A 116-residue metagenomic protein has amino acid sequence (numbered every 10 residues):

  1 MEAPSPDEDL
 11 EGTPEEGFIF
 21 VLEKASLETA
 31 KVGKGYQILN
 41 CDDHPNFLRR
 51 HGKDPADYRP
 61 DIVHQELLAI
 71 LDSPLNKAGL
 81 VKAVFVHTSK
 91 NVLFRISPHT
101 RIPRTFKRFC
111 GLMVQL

Functional and structural regions predicted by a protein language model:
E2-L116: RNA substrate-binding interface of SAM-dependent RNA methyltransferases
